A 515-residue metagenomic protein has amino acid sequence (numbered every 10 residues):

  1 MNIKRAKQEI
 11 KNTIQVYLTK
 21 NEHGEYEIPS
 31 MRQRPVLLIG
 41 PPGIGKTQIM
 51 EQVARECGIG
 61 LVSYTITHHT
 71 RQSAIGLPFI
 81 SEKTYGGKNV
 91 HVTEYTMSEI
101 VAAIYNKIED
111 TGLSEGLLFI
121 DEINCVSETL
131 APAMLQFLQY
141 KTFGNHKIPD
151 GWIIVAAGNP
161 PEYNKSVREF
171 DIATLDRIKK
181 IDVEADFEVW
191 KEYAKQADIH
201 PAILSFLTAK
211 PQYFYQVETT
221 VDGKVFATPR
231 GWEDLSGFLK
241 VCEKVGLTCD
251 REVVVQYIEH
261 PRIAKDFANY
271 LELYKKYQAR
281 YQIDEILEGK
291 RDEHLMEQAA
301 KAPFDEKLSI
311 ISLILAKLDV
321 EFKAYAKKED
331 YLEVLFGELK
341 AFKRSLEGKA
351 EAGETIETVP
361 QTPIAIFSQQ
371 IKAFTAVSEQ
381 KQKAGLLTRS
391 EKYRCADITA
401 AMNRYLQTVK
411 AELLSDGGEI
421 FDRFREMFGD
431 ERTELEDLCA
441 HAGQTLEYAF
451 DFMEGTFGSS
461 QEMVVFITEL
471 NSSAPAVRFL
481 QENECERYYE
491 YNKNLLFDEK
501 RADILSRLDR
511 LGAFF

Functional and structural regions predicted by a protein language model:
M1-Q212, V217: AAA+ P-loop NTPase catalytic core and its hallmark functional loops
N2-E9, V36, D171, D186-V189 (+7 more regions): General structural signal for secondary-structure boundaries
R5, E9, E99, A103 (+12 more regions): Exposed alpha-helical structural elements
Q8, N12, V16, R55 (+18 more regions): Charged/polar, solvent-exposed surface patches and flexible loops
Q196-I364: Alpha-helical lid/collar subdomain of P-loop NTPases
A300-F515: Terminal-proximal interaction/regulatory segments of ATP-powered molecular machines
